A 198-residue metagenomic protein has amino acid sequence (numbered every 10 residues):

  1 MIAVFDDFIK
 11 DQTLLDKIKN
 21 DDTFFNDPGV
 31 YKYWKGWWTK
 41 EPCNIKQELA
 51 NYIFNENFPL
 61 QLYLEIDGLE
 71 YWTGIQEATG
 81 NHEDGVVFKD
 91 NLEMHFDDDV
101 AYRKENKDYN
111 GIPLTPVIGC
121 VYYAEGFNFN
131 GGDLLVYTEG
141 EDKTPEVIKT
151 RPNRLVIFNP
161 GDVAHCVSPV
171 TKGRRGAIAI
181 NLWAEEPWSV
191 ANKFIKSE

Functional and structural regions predicted by a protein language model:
M1-L92: Non-heme Fe(II)/2-oxoglutarate
E65-I195: Catalytic core of non-heme Fe(II) oxygenases with the double-stranded beta-helix
